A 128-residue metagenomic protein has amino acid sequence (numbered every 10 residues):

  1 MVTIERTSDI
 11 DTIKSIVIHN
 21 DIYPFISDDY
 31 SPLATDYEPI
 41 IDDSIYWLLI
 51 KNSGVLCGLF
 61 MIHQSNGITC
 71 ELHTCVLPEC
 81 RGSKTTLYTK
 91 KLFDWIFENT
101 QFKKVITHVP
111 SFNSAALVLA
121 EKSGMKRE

Functional and structural regions predicted by a protein language model:
M1-S31: Short amphipathic alpha-helix that is part of the acyltransferase structural core
S31-Y37: Short, basic/aromatic recognition patches
Y37-L49, G58: A short helix-loop-beta-strand connector motif used in the catalytic cores of GNAT acetyltransferases and, in some
L49, G54-H63, C70-E71: Conserved beta-strand in the GNAT
G67-E79, H108-P110: Conserved acetyl-CoA binding element of GNAT-fold acetyltransferases
G82-I96, V118, K122: Conserved acetyl-CoA-binding loop-helix of GNAT-fold acetyltransferases
I106-V118: Conserved beta-strand-loop-alpha-helix junction that forms the acyl-donor binding cleft
H108, K126-E128: Conserved catalytic-core motifs of GNAT/GCN5-like acyltransferases
